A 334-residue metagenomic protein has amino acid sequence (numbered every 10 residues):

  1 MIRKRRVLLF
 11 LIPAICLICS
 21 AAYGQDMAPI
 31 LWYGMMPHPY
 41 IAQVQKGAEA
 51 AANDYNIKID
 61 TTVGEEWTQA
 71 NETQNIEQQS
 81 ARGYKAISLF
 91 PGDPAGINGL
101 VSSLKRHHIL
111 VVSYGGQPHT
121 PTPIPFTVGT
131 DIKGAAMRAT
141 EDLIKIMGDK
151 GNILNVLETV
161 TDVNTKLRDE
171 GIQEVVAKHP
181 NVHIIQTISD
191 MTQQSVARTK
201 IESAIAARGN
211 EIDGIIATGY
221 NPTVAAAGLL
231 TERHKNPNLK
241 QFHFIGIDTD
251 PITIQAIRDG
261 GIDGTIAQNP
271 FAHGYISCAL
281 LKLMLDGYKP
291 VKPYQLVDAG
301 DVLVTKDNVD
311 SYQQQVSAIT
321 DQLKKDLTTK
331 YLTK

Functional and structural regions predicted by a protein language model:
F10-S20: Bacterial N-terminal signal peptides
D26, N164, V175-V176, I276-K334: Hinge/cleft segment of the Venus flytrap/periplasmic-binding protein
M27-G47, A51, Y55, D60-Q78 (+4 more regions): Extracytoplasmic "Venus flytrap"
Y40-Y55, A135-A139, V163-V182, V196 (+2 more regions): Short, solvent-exposed amphipathic alpha-helices that sit in or adjacent to ligand/effector-binding or catalytic
N53-T68, I153-N155, V176-Q194: Short beta-strand elements in bilobed, periplasmic/extracellular small-molecule ligand-binding domains
E72, T127-I153, L167, S195-K200 (+2 more regions): Hydrophobic alpha-helical segments within soluble ligand-binding/sensing domains
A86-R106, I172, Q186, D190-A256: Hydrophobic alpha-helical
A95-G134, K145, N152, E158 (+2 more regions): Flexible loop/hinge segments that line or gate small-molecule binding clefts
